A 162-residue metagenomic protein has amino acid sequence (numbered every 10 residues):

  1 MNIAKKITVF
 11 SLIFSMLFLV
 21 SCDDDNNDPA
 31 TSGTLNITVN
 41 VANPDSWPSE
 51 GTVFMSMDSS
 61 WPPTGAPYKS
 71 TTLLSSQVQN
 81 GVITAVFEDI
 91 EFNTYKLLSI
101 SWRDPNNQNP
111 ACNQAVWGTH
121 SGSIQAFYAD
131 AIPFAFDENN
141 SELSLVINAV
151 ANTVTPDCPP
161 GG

Functional and structural regions predicted by a protein language model:
M1-C22: Sec-dependent bacterial lipoprotein signal peptides
S15-P44, C158-G162: Bacterial Sec-dependent N-terminal signal peptides
D24, R103-N152: Structured interaction patches on ligand/partner-binding surfaces of diverse proteins
N40-A42, F54-S60, L98-D104: Predominantly extracellular/luminal cell-surface or secreted proteins
P44-K69: Short, ordered, surface-exposed loop/turn motifs in non-cytosolic proteins
P63-I83: Short, acidic Ser/Thr/Gly-rich low-complexity loop/linker segments typical of extracellular and cell-surface proteins
G81-K96, I100-P105: Short Pro-Gly-centered beta-turn/loop motif in secreted/extracellular proteins
N148-G162: Short, low-complexity, Pro/Ser/Thr/Gly-rich segments in the mature regions of secreted, periplasmic
